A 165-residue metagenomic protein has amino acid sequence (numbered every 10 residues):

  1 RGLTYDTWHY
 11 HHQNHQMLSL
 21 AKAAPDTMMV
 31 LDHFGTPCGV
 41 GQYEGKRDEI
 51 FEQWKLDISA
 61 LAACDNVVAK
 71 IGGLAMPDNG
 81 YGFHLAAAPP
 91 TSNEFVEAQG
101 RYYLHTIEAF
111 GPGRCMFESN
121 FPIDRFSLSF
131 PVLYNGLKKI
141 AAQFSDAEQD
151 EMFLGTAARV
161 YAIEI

Functional and structural regions predicted by a protein language model:
R1-M116: Catalytic pocket-lining loop regions of alpha/beta-barrel enzymes, especially the amidohydrolase/enolase/GH5 lineages
G2, T91, P122, A141-A142: Residue-level detector of alpha-helix boundaries and kinks
T36, F121-I123: Short, glycine/acidic-enriched loop or turn micro-motifs at the edges of active sites
R101-H105, A109-M116, I123-I165: Mid-to-C-terminal alpha-helical segments outside catalytic/metal-binding sites
